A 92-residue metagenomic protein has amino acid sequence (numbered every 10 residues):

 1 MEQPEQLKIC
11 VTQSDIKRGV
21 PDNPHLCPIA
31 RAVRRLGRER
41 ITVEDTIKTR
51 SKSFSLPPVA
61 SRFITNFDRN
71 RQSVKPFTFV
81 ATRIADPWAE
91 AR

Functional and structural regions predicted by a protein language model:
M1-R92: Domain-length accessory/inserted modules outside core catalytic folds
